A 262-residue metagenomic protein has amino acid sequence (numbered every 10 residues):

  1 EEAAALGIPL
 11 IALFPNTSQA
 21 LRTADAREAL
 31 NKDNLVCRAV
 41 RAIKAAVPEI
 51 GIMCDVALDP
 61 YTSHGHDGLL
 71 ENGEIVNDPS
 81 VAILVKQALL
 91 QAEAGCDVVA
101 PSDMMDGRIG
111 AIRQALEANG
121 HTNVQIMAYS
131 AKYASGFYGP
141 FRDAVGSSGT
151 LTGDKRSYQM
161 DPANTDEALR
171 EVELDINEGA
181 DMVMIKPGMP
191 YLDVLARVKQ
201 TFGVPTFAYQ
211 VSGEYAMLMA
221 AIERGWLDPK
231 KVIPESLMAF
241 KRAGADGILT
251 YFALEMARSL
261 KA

Functional and structural regions predicted by a protein language model:
E1-A262: Alpha/beta enzyme core
